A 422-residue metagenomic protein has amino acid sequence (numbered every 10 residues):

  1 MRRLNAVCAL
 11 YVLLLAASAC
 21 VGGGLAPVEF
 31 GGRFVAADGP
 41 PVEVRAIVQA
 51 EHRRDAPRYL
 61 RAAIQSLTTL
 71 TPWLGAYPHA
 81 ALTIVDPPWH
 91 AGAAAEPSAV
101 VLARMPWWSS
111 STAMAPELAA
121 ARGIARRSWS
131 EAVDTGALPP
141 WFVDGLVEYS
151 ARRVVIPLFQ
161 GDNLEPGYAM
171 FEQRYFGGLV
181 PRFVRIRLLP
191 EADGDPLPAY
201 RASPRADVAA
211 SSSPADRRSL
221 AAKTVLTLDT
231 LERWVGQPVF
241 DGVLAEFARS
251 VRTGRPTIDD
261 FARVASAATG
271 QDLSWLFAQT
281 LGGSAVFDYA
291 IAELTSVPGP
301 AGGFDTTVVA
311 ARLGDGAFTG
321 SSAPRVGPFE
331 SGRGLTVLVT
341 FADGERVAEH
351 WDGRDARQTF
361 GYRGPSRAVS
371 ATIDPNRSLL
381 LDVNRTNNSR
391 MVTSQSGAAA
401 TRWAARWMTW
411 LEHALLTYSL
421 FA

Functional and structural regions predicted by a protein language model:
M1, A6, A17-P41: Structured beta-strand-rich cores of soluble
F30-P140, L146-V154, F159-D162, F171 (+3 more regions): Juxtacatalytic substrate-recognition/specificity segment
H52, P78, A209-V308: Amphipathic alpha-helical substructures
A93, L138-P140, D144-T230, W234-V235 (+1 more regions): Acidic/His/Gly-enriched intrinsically disordered linker/tail segments that often contain short helix/coil "MoRF-like"
S274, F287-A290, S296-N376: Beta-strand-rich binding/interaction modules
P375-T386: Short acidic/polar inter-strand loop motif in beta-rich domains
N384-W403: Short beta-strand elements
T401-A422: Compositionally biased low-complexity segments at domain edges in trafficked proteins and select soluble regulators
